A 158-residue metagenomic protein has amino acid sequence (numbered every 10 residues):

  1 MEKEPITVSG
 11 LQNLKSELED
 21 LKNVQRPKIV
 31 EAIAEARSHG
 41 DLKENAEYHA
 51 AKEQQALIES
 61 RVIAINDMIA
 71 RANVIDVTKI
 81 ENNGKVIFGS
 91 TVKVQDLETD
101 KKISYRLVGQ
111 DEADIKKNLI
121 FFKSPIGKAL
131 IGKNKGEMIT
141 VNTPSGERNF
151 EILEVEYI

Functional and structural regions predicted by a protein language model:
M1, S16, R37, K43 (+4 more regions): Residue-level signal for pocket-adjacent positions within structured domains
M1-E19, N23-L57, I63: N-terminal cationic and glycine-rich segments that engage phosphates or anionic surfaces
L18, K22-Q25, I69-N73, N134: Conserved NTP-handling cores and scaffolds of large molecular machines
Q54, F150-E151: Short amphipathic alpha-helical leader/targeting segments
S60, Y157: Short, conserved catalytic or interaction motifs in soluble domains
R61-I80: Structured, basic alpha/beta domains of bacterial-type, RNA-associated proteins
I75-F150, E156: Non-DNA-binding regulatory cores of transcription-related proteins, predominantly C-terminal effector-binding
